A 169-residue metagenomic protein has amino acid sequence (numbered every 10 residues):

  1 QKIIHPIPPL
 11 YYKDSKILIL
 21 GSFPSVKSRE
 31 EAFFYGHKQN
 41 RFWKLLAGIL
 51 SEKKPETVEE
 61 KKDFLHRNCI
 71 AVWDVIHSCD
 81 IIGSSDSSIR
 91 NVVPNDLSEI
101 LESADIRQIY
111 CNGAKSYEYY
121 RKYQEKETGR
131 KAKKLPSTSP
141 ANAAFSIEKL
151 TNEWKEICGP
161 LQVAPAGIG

Functional and structural regions predicted by a protein language model:
Q1-K16, H37-K38, S85-S98, R121-G169: C-terminal capping/extension of enzyme domains
K16-S22: Short, hydrophobic/glycine-enriched beta-strand segments
S22, V75-H77, S137: Short loop/turn segments at strand-loop or loop-helix junctions that form parts of catalytic or ligand-binding pockets
F23-P24, K115, S139: Catalytic metal-binding/acid-base residues of hydrolase active sites
K27-S88: Short, surface-exposed acidic-centric catalytic microdomains
R67-K115: Internal catalytic-core helix/loop-beta-alpha segment that presents or stabilizes conserved functional determinants
S116-Y120: Short, well-ordered alpha-helical microsegments
